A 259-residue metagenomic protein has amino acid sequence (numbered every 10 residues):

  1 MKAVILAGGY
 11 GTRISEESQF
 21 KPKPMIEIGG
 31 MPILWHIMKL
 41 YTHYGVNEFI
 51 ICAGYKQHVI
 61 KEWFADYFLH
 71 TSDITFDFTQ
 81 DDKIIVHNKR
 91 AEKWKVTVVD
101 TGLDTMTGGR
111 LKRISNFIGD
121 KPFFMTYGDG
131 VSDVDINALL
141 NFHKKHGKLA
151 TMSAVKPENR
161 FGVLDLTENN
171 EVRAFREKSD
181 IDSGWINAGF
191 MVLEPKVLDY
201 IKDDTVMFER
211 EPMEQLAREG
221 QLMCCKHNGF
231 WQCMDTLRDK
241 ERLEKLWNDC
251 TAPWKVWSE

Functional and structural regions predicted by a protein language model:
M1-Y67, V98: N-terminal glycine-rich phosphate-binding loop and ensuing alpha1 helix
A3-I5, I51, M125, A150-S153 (+1 more regions): Structural beta-sheet core signal
M25, V163-L166, M213, C224: A structural signal for short hydrophobic beta-strand segments in well-ordered beta-sheet cores
H36, G109-R113, P212: Well-ordered alpha-helical segments embedded in enzymatic catalytic cores
I60-E168: Conserved beta-loop-beta/alpha segment of the NTase-like Rossmann-fold superfamily that binds/positions NTPs
P122-F124, V131, D135-K144, K156-N159 (+1 more regions): Catalytic-core segments of class I nucleotidyltransferases/pyrophosphorylases that form NMP-activated intermediates
